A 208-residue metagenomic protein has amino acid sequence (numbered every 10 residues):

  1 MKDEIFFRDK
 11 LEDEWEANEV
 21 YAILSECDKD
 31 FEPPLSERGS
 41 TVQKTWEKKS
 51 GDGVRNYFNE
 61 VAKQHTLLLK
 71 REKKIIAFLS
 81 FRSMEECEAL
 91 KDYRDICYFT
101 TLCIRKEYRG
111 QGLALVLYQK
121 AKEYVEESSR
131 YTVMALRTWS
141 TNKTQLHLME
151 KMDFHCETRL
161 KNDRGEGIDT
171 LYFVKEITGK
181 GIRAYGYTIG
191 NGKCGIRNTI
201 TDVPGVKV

Functional and structural regions predicted by a protein language model:
D13-W15, A22-K106, Y118: Acetyl-CoA-dependent GNAT
Q64, I168-Y172: Short hydrophobic/aromatic beta-strand or adjacent loop that forms the aromatic wall/cage of a ligand/substrate-binding
I104, G110-E123, H147, K151: Conserved acetyl-CoA-binding loop-helix of GNAT-fold acetyltransferases
L115, S140-R159, E166-I168: Conserved active-site alpha-helix within GNAT-family acetyltransferase domains
V125-T138: Conserved GNAT acetyl-CoA-binding A-motif
G181-V208: Alpha/propeptide regions of enzymes that mature by internal proteolysis
